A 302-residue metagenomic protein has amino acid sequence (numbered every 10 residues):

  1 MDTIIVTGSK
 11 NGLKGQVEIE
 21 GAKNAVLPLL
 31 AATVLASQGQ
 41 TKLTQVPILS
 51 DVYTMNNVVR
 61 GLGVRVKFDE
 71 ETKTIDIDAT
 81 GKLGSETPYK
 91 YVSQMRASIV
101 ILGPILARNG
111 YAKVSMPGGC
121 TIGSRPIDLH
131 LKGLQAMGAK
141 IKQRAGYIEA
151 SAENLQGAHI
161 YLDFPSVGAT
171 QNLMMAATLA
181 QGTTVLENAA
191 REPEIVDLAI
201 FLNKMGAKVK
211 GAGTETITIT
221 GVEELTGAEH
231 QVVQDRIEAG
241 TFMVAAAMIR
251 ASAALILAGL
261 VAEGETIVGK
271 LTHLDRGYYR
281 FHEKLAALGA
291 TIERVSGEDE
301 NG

Functional and structural regions predicted by a protein language model:
M1-G302: Structural preference for solvent-exposed beta-strand-turn elements and adjacent flexible terminal/loop segments within
